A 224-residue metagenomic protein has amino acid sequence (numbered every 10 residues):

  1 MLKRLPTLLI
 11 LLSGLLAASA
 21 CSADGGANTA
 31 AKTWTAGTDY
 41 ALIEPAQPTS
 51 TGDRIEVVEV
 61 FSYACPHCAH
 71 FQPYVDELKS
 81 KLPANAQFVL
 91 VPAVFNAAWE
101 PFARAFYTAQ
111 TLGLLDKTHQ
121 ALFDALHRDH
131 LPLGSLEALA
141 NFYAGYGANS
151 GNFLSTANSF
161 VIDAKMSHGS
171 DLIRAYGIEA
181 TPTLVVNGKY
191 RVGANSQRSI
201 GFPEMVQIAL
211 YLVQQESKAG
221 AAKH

Functional and structural regions predicted by a protein language model:
L2-A97, V213-H224: Extracytoplasmic thiol/disulfide redox context detector
L5, G145-H224: C-terminal cap of thioredoxin/glutaredoxin-like
I55, P66-A69, N96-E100, L112-D116 (+3 more regions): Soluble non-cytosolic domains of exported or imported proteins
I55-V57, P83-A86, K117-Q120, G147-S150 (+1 more regions): A short alpha-helix capping/helix-coil boundary motif
F61-A64, V75, K79-L82, A109-G113 (+7 more regions): Sec/Tat-exported extracytoplasmic proteins
Q72-K79, F102-F106, H119, L136 (+5 more regions): Extracytoplasmic/secreted envelope proteins and their assembly/folding machinery, especially bacterial periplasmic
P83-L112, D116-A144: Structural microenvironment flanking redox-active thiols in thiol-disulfide oxidoreductases
